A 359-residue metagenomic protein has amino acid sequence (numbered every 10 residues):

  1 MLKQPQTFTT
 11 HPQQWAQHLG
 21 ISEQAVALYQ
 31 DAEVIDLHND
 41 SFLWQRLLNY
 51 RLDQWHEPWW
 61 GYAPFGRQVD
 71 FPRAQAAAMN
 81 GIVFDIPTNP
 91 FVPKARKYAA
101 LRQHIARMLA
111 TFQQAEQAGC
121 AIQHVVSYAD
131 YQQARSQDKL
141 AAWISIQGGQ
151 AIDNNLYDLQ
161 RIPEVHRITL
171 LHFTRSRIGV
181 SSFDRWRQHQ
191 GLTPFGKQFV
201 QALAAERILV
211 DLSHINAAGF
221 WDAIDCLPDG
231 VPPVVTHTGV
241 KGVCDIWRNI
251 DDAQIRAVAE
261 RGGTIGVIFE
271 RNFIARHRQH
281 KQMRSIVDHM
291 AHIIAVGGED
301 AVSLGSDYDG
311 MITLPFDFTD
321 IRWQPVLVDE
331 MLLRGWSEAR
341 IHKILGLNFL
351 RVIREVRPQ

Functional and structural regions predicted by a protein language model:
M1-R187, K241, D245-L304, Y308-Q359: N-terminal hydrophobic targeting/anchoring segments and the immediately downstream early-domain regions of hydrolases
L171-T174, G179-Q254, G266-E270: Active-site core of metal-dependent hydrolases
